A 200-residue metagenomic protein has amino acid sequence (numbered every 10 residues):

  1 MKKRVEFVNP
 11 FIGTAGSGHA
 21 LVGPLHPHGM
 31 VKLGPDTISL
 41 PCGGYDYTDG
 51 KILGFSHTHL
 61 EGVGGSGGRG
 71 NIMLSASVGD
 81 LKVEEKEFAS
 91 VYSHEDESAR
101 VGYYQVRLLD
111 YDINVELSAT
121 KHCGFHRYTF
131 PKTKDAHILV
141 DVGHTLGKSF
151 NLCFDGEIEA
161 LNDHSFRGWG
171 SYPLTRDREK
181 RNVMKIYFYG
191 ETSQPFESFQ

Functional and structural regions predicted by a protein language model:
M1-Q200: Accessory carbohydrate-recognition regions in carbohydrate-active enzymes
